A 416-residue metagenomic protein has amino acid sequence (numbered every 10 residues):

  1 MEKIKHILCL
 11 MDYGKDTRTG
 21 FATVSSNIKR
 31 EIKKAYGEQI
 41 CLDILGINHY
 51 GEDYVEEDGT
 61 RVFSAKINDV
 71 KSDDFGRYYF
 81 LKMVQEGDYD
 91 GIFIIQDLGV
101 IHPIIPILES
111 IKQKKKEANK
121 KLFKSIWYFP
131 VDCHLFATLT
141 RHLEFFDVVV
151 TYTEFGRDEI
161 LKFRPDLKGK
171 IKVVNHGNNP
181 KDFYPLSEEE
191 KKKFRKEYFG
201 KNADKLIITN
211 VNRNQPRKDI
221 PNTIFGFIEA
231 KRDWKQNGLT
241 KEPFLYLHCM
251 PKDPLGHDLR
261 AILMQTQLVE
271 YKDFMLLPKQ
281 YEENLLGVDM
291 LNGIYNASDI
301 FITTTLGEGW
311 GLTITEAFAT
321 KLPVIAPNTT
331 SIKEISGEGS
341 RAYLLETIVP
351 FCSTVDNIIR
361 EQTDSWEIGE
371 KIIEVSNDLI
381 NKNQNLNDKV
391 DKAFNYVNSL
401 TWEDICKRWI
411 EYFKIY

Functional and structural regions predicted by a protein language model:
L8-C9, K201-K218, I224-F227, L245-L247: Conserved donor-binding/catalytic core segment of Leloir-type glycosyltransferases
M11-R18, K29-K82, P251-P254: N-terminal strand-loop element at the rim of the active site of nucleotide-sugar-dependent glycosyltransferases
F155, G177: Carbohydrate-associated surface elements
Y184-K201: A short helix/loop element that forms part of the nucleotide-sugar donor recognition site in Leloir-type
G256-D289, G293: Nucleotide-activated donor-binding/catalytic signature segment of Leloir-type glycosyltransferases, i.e., the conserved
L306: Aromatic "clamp/platform" in nucleotide-sugar-dependent glycosyltransferases that forms part of the donor/acceptor
K333-V375: Change "using UDP/GDP/dTDP sugars" to "using nucleotide sugars
T363, E367, I380-F413: A charged, aromatic-enriched C-terminal amphipathic alpha-helix characteristic of glycosyltransferases across folds
